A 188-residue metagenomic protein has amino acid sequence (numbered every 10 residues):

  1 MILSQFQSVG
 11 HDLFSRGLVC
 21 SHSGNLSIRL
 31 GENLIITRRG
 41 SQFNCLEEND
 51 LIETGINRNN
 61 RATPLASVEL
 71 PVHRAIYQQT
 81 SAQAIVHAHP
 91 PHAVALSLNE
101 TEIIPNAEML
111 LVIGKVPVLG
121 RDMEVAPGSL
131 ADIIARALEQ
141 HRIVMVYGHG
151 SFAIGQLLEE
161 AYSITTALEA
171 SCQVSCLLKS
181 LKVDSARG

Functional and structural regions predicted by a protein language model:
M1-G188: Glycine-rich flexible loops
